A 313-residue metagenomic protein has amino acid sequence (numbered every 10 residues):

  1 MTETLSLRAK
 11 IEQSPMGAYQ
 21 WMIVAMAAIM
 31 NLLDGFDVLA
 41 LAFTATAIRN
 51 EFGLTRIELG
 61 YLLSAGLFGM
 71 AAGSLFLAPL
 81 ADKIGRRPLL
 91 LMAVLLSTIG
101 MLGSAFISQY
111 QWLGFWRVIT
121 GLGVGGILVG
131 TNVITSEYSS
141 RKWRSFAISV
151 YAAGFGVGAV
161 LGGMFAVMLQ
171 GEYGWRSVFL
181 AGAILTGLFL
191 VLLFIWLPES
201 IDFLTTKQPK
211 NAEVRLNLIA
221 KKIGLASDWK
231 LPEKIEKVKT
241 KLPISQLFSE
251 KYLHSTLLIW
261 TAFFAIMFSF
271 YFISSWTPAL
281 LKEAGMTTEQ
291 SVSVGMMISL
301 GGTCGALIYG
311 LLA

Functional and structural regions predicted by a protein language model:
M1-F36: Cytosolic juxtamembrane N-terminal segment immediately preceding the first transmembrane helix of multi-pass
N31, A42-A72: Extracellular/periplasmic helix-loop-helix junction of adjacent transmembrane segments in MFS-like secondary
L41-A42, F248-A306: Extracytoplasmic gate region of multi-pass secondary transporters
G53, G85, F106-W112, G123 (+1 more regions): Helix-breaking motifs and short loop linkers at transmembrane-helix boundaries and internal kinks in secondary membrane
A72-Y110: Conserved MFS/SLC helix-loop-helix module at the cytosolic interface between two early adjacent transmembrane helices
A105-W116, G171-Y173: Helix-loop junctions at membrane interfaces in 12-TM secondary transporters
S145-G171, L185-T186: Glycine-rich segments within core transmembrane alpha-helices of 12-TM secondary carriers
W175-K237, L247: Central mid-sequence intracellular linker of multi-pass
